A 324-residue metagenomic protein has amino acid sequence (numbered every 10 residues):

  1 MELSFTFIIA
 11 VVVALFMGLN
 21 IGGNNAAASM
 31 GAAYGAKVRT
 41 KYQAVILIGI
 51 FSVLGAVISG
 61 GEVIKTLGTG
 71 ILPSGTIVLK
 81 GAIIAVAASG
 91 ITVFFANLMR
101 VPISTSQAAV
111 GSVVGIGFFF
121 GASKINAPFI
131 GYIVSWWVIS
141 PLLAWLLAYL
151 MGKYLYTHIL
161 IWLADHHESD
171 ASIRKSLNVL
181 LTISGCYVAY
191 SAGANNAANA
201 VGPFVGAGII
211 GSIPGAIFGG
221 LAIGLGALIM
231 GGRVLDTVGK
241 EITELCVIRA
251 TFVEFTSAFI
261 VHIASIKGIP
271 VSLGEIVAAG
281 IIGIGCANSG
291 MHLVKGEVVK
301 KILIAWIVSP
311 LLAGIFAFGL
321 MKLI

Functional and structural regions predicted by a protein language model:
M1-I324: Alpha-helical transmembrane segments and immediately membrane-proximal extracytoplasmic
